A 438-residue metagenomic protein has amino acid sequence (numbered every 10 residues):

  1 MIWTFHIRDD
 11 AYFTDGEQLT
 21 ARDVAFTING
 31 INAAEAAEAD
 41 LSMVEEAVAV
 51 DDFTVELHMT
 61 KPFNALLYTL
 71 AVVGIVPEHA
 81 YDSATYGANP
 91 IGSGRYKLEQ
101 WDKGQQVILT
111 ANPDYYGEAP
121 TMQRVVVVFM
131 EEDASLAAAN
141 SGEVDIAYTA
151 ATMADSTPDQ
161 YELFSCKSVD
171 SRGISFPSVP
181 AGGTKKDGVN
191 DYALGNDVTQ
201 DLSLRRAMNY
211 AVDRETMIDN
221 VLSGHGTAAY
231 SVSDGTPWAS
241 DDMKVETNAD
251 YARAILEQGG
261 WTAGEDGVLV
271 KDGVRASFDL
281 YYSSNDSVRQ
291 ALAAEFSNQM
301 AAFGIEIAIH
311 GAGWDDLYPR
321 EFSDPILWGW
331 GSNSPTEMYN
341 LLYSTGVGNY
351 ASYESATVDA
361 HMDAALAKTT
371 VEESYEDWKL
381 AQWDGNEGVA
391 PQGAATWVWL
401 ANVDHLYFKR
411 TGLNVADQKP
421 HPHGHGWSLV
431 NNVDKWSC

Functional and structural regions predicted by a protein language model:
M1-E35, E56, A138, V198: Aromatic- and charge-enriched surface segment that lines or borders ligand/interaction sites
H6, A37-A80, Q100: Surface-exposed binding/hinge segments that line and control ligand-binding clefts or catalytic entry sites
T20-T27, T54-H58, G94-R95, Q123-R124 (+4 more regions): Alpha-helical secondary-structure segments
V24, F53-V55, N140-T149, E295-Q299 (+3 more regions): Alpha-to-beta junction loops
P62, Y68-P120, R124, A134 (+3 more regions): Gly/Pro-rich hinge or "lid" segments in bacterial periplasmic/extracellular proteins
D102, N209-K244, N248-Y251, V288-S297 (+1 more regions): Detector for C-terminal structural segments
P113-T157, E306-A308: Ligand-site clamp/hinge motif
T262-S332: Ligand/substrate-recognition segments at binding pockets and active sites
